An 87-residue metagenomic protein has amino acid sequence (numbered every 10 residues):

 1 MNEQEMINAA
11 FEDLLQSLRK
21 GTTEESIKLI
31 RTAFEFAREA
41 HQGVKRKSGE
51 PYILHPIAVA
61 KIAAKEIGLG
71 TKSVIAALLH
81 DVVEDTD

Functional and structural regions predicted by a protein language model:
M1-D87: Active-site helical microenvironments for divalent-metal-assisted chemistry
